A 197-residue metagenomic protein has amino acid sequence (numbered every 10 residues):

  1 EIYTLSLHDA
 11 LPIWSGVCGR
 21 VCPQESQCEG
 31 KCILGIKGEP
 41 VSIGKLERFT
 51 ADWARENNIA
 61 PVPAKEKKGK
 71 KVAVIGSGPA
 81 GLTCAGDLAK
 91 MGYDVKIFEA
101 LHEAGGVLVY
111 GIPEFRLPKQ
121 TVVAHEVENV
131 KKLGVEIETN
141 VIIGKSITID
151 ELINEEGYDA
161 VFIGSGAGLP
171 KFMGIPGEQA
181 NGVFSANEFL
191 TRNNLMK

Functional and structural regions predicted by a protein language model:
I2-D9: Single conserved hydrophobic/aromatic residue that forms the stacking wall/gate of nucleotide- or nucleobase-binding
I13, G78-A80, E103: Residue-level detector of alpha-helix initiation sites
W14-I36: Local cysteine-cluster metal-coordination motifs and their immediate loop/turn environment, predominantly Fe-S cluster
T50-E66, E128-I142, P170-K197: Glycine-rich dinucleotide-binding loop and its adjacent helix/turn
V74-F98, E138-I153, S165, L169-K171 (+1 more regions): Rossmann-like dinucleotide/flavin-binding elements
Y93-V109: Glycine-rich FAD pyrophosphate-binding loop
V107-N140: Conserved nucleotide-cofactor-binding alpha/beta core module
Y158-G166: Short hydrophobic core segments
